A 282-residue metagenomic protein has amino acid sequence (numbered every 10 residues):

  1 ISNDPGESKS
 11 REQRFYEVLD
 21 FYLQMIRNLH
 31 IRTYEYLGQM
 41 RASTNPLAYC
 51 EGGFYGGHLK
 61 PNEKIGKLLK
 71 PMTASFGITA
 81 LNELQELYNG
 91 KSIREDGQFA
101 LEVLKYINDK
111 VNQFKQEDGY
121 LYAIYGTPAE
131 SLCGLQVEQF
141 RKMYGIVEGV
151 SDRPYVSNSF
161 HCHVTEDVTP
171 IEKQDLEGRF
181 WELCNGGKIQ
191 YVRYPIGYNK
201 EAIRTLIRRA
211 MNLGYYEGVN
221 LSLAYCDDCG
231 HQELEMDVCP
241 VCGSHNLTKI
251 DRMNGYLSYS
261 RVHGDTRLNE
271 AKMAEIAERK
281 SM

Functional and structural regions predicted by a protein language model:
I1-M282: Long, C-terminal-biased catalytic regions of enzyme "large/alpha" subunits
